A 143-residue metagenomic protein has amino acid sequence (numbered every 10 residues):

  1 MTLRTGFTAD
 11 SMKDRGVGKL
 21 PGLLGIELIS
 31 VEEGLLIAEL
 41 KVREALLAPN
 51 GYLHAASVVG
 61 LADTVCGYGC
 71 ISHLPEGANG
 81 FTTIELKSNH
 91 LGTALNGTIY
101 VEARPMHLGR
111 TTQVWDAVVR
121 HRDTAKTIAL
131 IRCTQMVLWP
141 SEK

Functional and structural regions predicted by a protein language model:
M1-K143: Terminal targeting signals and extreme-terminal segments of soluble enzymes
